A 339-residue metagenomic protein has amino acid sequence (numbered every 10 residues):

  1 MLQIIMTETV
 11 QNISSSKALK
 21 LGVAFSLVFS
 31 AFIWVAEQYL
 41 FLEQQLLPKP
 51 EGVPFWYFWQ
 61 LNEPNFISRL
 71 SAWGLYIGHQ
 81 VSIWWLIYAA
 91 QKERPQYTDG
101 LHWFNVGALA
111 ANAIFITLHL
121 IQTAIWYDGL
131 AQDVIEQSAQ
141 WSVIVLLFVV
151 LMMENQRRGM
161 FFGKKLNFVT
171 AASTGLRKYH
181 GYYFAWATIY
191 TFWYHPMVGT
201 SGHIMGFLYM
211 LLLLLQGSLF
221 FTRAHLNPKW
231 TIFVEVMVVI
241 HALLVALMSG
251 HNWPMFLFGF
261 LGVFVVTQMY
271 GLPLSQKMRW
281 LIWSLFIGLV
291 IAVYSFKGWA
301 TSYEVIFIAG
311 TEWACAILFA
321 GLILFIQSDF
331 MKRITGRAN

Functional and structural regions predicted by a protein language model:
L2-T9, I83-G100, E154-T174, S218-T231 (+2 more regions): Cytoplasmic membrane-interface regions of multi-pass membrane proteins
I4-I121: An N-terminal, globular interaction/scaffold subdomain
W34-V53, T117-D128, R157-G163, W253 (+1 more regions): Membrane-helix interface motif
L61-R69, F161-S173, I189-V198, L213-A224 (+1 more regions): Short juxtamembrane and helix-loop transition motifs at transmembrane-helix boundaries in membrane proteins
A72-W85, Q140-R158, L208-Q216, L257-M269 (+1 more regions): Hydrophobic cores of alpha-helical transmembrane segments in multi-pass inner/ER membrane proteins, independent
W85-G181, W193-V198: Membrane-interface helix-loop-helix junctions at boundaries between adjacent transmembrane segments
H102-G107, F161-A187, M205, T222-M237 (+1 more regions): Cytoplasm-facing juxtamembrane segments at the starts of transmembrane helices in multi-pass membrane proteins
G217-G298: Intrinsically disordered, low-complexity segments enriched in Gly and acidic/Ser/Thr residues that form flexible
